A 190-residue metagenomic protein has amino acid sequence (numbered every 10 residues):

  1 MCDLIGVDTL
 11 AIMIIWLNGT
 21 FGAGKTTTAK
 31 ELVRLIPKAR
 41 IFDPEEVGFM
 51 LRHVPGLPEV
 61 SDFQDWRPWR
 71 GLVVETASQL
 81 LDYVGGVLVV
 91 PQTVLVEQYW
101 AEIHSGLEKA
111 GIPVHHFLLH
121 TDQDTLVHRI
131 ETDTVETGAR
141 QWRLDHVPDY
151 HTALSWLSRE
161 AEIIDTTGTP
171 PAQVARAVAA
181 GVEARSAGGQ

Functional and structural regions predicted by a protein language model:
M1-I12: N-terminal amphipathic/basic-hydrophobic helices that include classical n-h-c signal peptides and signal-anchor
L17: Hydrophobic anchor at the beta1->P-loop junction of P-loop NTPases
F21: The conserved Walker
G24: Conserved glycine(s) of the Walker
T27-E75: Conserved substrate/cofactor phosphate-moiety recognition/catalytic segment in nucleotide-dependent phosphotransferases
D65-H116: Glycine-rich phosphate-binding loop used to anchor ATP phosphates in small-molecule kinases, encompassing both
E108-I130: Conserved phosphate-donor/acceptor-positioning beta-strand/loop module used by diverse small-molecule
T132-A177, R185, G189: Small-molecule kinase domains that catalyze NTP-dependent phosphoryl transfer to phosphate-bearing small molecules
